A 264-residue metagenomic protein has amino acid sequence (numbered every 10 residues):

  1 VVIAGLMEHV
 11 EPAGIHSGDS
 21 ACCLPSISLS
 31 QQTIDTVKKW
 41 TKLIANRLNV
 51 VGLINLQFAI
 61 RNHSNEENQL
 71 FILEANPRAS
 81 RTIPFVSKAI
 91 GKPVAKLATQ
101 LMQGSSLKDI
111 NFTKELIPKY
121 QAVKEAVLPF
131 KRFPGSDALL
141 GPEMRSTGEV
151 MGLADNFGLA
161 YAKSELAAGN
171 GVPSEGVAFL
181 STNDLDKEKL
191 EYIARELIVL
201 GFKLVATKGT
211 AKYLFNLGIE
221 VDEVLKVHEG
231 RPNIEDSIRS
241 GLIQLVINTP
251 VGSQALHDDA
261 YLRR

Functional and structural regions predicted by a protein language model:
V1-S174: ATP-dependent carboxylate activation and anion-phosphoryl transfer catalytic cores that bind Mg-ATP to form
M7, S181, T249: Conserved residues at the C-terminal ends of beta-strands
C22-L24, I90-P93, V172-G176, G218-G230 (+1 more regions): A signal for specific C-terminal beta-sheet/loop modules enriched in small/flexible residues with GP/PG/PP motifs
N76, N183-D184, G252: Short loop or secondary-structure boundary microenvironments that flank and position key functional residues
L140, M144-L159, K163-L166, V172-G209 (+1 more regions): C-terminal accessory/binding modules appended to enzymatic or scaffolding proteins
K187-R264: Feature captures the catalytic cores and cofactor-binding loops of soluble hydro-lyases/lyases that act on carboxylate
